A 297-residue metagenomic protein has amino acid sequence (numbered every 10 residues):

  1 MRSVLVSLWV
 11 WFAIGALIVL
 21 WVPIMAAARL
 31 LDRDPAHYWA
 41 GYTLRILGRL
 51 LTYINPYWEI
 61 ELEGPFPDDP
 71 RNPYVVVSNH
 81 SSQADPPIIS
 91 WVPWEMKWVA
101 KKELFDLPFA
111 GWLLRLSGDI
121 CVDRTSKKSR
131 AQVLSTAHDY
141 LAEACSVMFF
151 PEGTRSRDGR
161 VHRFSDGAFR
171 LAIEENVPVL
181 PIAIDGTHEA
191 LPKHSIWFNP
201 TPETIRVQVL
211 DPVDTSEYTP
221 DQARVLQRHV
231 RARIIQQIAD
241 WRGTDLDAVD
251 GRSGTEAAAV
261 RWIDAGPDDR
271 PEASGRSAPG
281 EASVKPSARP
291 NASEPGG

Functional and structural regions predicted by a protein language model:
M1-V75, A265, A273, A278 (+1 more regions): Membrane-proximal helical "anchor" segments flanking the first transmembrane region of inner-membrane enzymes
V4, A131-G297: Non-catalytic C-terminal accessory region of glycerolipid acyltransferases and related lyso-lipid remodeling enzymes
I18, V22, I46, P108-R115 (+2 more regions): Generic alpha-helical secondary structure signal
V22-Y42, Y53-N55, D69-K127: Catalytic core of membrane glycerolipid acyltransferases/transacylases, capturing the structured, soluble-facing
Y57-E59, E95, L116, A144 (+1 more regions): A generic structural signal for alpha->beta connector loops
L62, V76, W98, V207-V209: Generic preference for hydrophobic
G64, K102, D123-T125, A183 (+1 more regions): Residues at the C-termini of beta-strands that transition into short coil/loop
